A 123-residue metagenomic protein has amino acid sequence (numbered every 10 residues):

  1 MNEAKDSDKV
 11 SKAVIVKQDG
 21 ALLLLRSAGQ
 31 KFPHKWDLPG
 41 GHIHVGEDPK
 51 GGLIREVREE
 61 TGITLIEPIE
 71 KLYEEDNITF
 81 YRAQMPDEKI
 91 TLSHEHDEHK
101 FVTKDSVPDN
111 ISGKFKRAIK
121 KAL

Functional and structural regions predicted by a protein language model:
M1-L22, Y73: Conserved N-terminal beta-strand and adjoining loop/helix that marks the start of the Nudix/MutT-like hydrolase domain
V10, K31, E95-H96: A short beta-loop-beta micro-motif enriched in histidine and acidic residues
K17, L65, E70-P108, A118-L123: Active-site-adjacent beta-strand/loop module that shapes the phosphate/pyrophosphate-binding cleft
K17-R55, E59: Conserved Nudix-box catalytic region and its N-terminal flanking loop in Nudix hydrolases and closely related
P49, I111, F115: Hydrophobic (often cysteine-bearing) scaffold residues that line and stabilize catalytic clefts of nucleotide/cofactor
E60-T64: Short alpha-helical functional segments enriched in proximate histidine and acidic residues
